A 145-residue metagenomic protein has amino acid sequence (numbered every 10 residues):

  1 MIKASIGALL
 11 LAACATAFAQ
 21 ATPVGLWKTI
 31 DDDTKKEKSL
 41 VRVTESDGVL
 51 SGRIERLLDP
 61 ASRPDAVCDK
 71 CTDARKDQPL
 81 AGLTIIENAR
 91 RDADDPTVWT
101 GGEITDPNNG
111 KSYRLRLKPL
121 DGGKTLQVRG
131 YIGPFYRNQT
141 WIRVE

Functional and structural regions predicted by a protein language model:
M1-A8: Bacterial N-terminal signal peptides that target proteins for export
C14-T16: N-terminal signal peptide c-region/cleavage motif recognized by signal peptidases
T29-L115: Central antiparallel beta-sheet cores of small beta-barrel/beta-sandwich binding domains
S46, L120-G122: Structural motif
R53, Q127-R129: Beta-strand residues in well-ordered beta-sheet regions across diverse protein folds
G123, Y131-E145: Edge beta-strand at a domain terminus
